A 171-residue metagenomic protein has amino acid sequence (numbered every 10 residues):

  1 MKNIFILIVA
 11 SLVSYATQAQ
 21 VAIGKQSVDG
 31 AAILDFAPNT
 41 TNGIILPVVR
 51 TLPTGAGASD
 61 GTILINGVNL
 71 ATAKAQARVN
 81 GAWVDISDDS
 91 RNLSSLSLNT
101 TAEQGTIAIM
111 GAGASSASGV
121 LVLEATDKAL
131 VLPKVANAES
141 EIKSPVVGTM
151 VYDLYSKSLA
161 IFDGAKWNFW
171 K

Functional and structural regions predicted by a protein language model:
M1-I23: Bacterial Sec-dependent N-terminal signal peptides
I4, Q20-K171: C-terminal trimerization/auto-chaperone modules of long, extracellular attachment fibers and adhesins
